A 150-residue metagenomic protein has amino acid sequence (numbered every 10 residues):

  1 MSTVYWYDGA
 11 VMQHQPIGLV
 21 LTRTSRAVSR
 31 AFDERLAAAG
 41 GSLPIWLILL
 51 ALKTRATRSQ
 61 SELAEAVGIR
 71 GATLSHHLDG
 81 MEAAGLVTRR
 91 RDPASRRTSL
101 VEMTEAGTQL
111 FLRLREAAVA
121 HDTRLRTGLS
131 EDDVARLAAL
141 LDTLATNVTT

Functional and structural regions predicted by a protein language model:
M1-A39, E105: N-terminal leader segment of winged-helix/HTH proteins
M1-M12, E131-T150: C-terminal regulatory/oligomerization modules of transcriptional regulators
A10, A64-A84, R136, T150: Long, contiguous secondary-structure blocks with strong helical propensity
T22-S25, L50-T54, R115, D142: Short, locally clustered residues in the helix-turn-helix/winged-helix DNA-binding domain
S25, F111, A145-V148: A structural signal for well-ordered alpha-helices, especially hydrophobic packing surfaces of coiled-coils
R26, R30-T73: N-terminal helix-turn-helix DNA-binding core of bacterial DNA-binding proteins
S29, T57, S61, D79-D142: Charged, amphipathic alpha-helical coiled-coil/dimerization segments
